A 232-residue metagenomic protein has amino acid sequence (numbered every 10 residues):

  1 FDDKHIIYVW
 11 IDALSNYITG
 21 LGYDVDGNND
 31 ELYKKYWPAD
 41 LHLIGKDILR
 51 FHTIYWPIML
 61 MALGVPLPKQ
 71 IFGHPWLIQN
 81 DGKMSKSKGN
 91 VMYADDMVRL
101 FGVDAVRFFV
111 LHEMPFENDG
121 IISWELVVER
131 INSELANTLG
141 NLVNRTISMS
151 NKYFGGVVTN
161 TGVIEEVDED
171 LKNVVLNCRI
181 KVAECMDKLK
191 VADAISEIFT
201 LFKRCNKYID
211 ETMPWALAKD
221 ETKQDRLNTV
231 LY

Functional and structural regions predicted by a protein language model:
F1-K152, A194-I198: Structured secondary-structure scaffolds
S85, D170-N173: Short helix-capping and inter-helix turn/linker motifs at the boundaries of alpha-helical repeat units
E113, L126-I164, V174-Y232: Helix-rich, typically C-terminal accessory recognition domains appended to large enzymatic cores
